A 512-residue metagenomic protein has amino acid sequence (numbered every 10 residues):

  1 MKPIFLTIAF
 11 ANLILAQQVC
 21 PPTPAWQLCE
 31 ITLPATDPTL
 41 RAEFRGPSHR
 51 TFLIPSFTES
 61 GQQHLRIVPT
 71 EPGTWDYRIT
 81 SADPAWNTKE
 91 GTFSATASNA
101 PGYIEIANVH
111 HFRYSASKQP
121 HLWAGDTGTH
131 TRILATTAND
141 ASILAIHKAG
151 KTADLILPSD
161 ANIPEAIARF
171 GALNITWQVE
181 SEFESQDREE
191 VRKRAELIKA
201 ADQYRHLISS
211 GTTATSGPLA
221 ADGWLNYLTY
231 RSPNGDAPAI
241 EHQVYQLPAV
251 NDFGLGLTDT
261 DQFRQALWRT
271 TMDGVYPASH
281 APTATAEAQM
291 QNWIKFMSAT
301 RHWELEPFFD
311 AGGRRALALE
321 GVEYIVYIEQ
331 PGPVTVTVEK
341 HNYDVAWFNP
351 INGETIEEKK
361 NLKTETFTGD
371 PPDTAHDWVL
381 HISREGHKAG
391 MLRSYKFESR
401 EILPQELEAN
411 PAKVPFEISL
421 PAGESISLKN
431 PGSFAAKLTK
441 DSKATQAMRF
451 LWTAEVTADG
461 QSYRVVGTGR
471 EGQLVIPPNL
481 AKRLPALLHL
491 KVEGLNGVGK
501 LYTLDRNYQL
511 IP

Functional and structural regions predicted by a protein language model:
Q17-P21, A25, E30, T36 (+4 more regions): Aromatic- and carboxylate-lined catalytic core of secreted/periplasmic carbohydrate-active enzymes
F52-V109: Extended acidic/polar, glycine-enriched regions that form or flank non-catalytic beta-rich accessory modules
A82-P84, G494-K500: Short, solvent-exposed loop/turn segments at the edges of extracellular beta-sandwich modules
T88-L155: An acidic-aromatic substrate-binding cleft motif
A145, R205, D222-T285: Catalytic-core region of carbohydrate-active enzymes that cleave or remodel glycosidic bonds
N162-L247: Active-site neighborhood of glycoside hydrolase catalytic domains
A444-L451: Solvent-exposed loop segments of extracellular immunoglobulin-like
V456-V475: Surface-exposed, flexible coil segments in extracellular/virion-facing regions
